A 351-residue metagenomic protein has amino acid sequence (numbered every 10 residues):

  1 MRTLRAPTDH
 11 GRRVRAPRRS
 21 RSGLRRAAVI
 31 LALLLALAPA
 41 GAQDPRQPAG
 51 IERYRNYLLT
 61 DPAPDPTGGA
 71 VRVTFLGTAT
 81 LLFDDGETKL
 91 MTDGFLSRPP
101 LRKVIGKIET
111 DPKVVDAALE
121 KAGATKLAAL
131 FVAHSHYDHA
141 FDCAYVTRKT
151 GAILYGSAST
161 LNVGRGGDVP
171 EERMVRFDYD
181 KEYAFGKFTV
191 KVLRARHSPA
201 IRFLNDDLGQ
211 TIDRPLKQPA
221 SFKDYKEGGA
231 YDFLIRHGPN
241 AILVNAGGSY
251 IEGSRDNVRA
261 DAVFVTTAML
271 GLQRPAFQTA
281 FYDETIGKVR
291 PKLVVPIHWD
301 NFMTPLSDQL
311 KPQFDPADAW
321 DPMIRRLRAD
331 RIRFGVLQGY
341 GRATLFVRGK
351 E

Functional and structural regions predicted by a protein language model:
L4-V29: Bacterial N-terminal signal peptides that target proteins for export
A27-A38: Bacterial N-terminal signal peptides
N56-P66, E87-V132, H136, F141-Y145 (+4 more regions): Pre-active-site segment of Zn-dependent metallo-hydrolases
P66-V71, D85-L90, E182-K191, R236-I242: Beta-strand-turn-beta hairpins that frame and shape the catalytic cleft of phosphate-ester-processing enzymes
T92-D93, K126-H136, Y155-S157, L243-G248 (+3 more regions): Active-site neighborhood of phospho(di)ester-bond hydrolases with catalytic His/Asp-centered motifs
I153, L161, R165-E182, D283-E351: Binuclear metal-ion centers of metallo-dependent hydrolases, dominated by the metallo-beta-lactamase
V175-P239, P322-E351: Flexible, acidic/histidine-containing loops and adjacent segments that form or flank the divalent-metal
Q218-K288: Active-site-proximal loop/helix segments of hydrolase catalytic cores
